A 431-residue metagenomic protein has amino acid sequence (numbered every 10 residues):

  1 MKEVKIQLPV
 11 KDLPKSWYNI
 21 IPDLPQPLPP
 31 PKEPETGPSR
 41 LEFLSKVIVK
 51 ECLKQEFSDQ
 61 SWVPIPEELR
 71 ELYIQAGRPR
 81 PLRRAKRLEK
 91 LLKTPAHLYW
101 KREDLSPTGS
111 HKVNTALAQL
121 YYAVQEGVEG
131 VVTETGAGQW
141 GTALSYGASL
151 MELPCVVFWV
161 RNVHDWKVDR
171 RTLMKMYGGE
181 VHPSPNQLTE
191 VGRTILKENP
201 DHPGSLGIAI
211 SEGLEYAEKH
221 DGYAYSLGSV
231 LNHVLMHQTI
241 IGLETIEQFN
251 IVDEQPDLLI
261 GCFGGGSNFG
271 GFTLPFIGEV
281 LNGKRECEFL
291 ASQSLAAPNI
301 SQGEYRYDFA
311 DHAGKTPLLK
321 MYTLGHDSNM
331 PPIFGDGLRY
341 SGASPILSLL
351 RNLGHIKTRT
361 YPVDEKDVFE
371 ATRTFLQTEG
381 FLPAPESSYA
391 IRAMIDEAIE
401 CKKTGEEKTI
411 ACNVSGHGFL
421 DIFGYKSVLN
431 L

Functional and structural regions predicted by a protein language model:
K2-V128: Positively charged, low-complexity intrinsically disordered leader regions
I65, P79, I195-H233, V252-D253 (+4 more regions): Active-site/ligand-binding loops adjacent to catalytic centers
R102-V113, V131-W140, L231-V234, I260-G265 (+4 more regions): Active-site nucleophile and cofactor-binding loops and adjacent substrate-binding regions of central metabolic enzymes
A118-V128, T142-P154, K175-M176, T273-G283 (+1 more regions): Alpha-helix C-terminal capping segments
A123-N162, Q255-F269, F289, E386 (+1 more regions): A short, small-residue-rich loop immediately preceding and capping a beta-strand
V132, W140-P203, N299-F309, D421-N430: Active-site-proximal loop->helix
F263-G271, E365-L431: Claisen-condensing/thiolase-fold acyl-transfer catalytic domains that form or cleave C-C bonds in fatty acid
